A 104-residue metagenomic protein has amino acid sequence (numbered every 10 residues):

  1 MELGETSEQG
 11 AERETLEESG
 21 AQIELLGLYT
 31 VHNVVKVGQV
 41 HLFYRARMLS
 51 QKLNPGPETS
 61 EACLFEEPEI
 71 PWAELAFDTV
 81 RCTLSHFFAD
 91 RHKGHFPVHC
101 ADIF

Functional and structural regions predicted by a protein language model:
M1-L25, H32-H86, D90, G94-F96 (+1 more regions): Unchanged
